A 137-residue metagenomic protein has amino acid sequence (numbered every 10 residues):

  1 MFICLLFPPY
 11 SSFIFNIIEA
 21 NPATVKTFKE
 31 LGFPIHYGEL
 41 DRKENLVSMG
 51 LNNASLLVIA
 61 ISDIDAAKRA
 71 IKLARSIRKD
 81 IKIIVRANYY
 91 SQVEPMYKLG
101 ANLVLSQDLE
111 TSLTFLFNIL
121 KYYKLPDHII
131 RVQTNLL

Functional and structural regions predicted by a protein language model:
M1-L137: Cytosolic regulatory regions of ion transport systems
